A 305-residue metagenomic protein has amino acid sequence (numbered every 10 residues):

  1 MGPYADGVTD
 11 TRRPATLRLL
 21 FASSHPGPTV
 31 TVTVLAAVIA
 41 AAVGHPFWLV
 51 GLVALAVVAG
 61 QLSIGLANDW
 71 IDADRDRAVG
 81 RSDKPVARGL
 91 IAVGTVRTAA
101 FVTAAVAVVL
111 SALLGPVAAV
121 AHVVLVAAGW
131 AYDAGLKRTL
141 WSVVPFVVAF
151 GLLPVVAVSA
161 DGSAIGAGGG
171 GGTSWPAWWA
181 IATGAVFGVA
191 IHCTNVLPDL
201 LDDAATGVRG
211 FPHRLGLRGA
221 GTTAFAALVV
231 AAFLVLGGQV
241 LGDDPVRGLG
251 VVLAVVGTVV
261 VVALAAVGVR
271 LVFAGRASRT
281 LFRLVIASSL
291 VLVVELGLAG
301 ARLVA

Functional and structural regions predicted by a protein language model:
M1-A305: Multi-pass alpha-helical membrane architecture of UbiA-family and related isoprenoid/lipid prenyltransferases
